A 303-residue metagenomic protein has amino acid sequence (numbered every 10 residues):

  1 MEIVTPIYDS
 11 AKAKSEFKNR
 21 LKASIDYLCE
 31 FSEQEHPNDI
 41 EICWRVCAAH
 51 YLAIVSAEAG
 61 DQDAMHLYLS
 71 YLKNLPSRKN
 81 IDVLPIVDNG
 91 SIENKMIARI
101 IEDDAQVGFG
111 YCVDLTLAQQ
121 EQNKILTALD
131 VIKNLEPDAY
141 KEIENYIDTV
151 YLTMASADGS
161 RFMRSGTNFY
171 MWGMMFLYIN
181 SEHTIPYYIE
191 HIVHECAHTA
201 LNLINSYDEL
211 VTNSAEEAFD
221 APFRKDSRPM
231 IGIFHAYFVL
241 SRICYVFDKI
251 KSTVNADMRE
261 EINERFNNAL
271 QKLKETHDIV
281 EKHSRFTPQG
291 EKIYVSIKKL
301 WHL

Functional and structural regions predicted by a protein language model:
M1-D104: N-terminal low-structure segments adjacent to metalloprotease catalytic domains across cellular compartments
D104-M171, S181-E182: Auxiliary, metal-adjacent structural segments of Zn-dependent hydrolase domains
M163-M174, D208-D220: Active-site-adjacent bridging/hinge elements
F176-I192: Short pre-active-site segment immediately N-terminal to the catalytic Zn-binding motif
E190-N202: Active-site recognition of the HExxH zinc-binding catalytic motif
E216-V254: Post-HExxH zinc-binding segment in Zn-dependent metallohydrolases
R228, Y245-T253, E261-E275: Long, charge-rich alpha-helical interaction segments
I262-L303: Pan-zinc metallopeptidase signature
